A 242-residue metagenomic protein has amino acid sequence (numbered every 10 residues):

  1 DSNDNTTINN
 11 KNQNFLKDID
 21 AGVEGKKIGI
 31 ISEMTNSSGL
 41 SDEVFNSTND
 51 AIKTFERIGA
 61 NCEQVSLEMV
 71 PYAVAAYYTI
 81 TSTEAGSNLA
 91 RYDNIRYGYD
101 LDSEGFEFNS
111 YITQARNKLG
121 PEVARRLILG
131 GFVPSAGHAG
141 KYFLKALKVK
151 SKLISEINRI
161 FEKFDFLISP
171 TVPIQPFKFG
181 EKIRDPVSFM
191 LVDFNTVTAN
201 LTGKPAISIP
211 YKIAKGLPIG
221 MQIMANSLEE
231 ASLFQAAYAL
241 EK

Functional and structural regions predicted by a protein language model:
D1-G39, N46-N61, R91, I128-N158 (+2 more regions): Structural helix-boundary/capping segments
V23, M34-N36, M69-V70, D93-L201: Serine-dependent amide/ester hydrolase catalytic core
I31, V65-E68, T171, I209: Conserved beta-strand termini and adjacent loop/short-helix elements that scaffold enzyme active sites in alpha/beta
G39-V44, A76, E181-I183: Short, solvent-exposed loop/turn segments at secondary-structure boundaries
F45-N49, S82, V192-N195, A237: Amphipathic alpha-helical segments in well-structured domains
R57-Y77, Y211: Short connector loops at secondary-structure junctions
A73-A75, G180, P218: Short Asp/Glu-rich motifs
A75-N88: Charged, often glycine-rich, active-site loop that binds/positions anionic groups
